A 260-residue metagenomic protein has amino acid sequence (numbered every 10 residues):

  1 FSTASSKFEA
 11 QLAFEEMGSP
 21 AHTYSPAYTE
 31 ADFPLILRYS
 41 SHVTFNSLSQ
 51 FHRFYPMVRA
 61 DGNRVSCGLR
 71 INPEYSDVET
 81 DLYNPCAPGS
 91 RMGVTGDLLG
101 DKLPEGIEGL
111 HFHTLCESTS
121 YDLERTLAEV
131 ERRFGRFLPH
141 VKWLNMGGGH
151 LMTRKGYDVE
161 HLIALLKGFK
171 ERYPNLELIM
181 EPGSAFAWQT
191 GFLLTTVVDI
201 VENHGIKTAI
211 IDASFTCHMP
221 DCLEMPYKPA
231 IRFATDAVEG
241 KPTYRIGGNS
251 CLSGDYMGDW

Functional and structural regions predicted by a protein language model:
F1-W143, Y157, L165-G168, R172: Active-site-proximal beta-alpha core segment in soluble small-molecule metabolic enzymes
E9, Y28, Q50, E74 (+6 more regions): Short, glycine-/Ser/Thr-/acidic-enriched flexible segments
E74, L99, L115, T153-K155 (+3 more regions): Residues at secondary-structure transition points
T114-L115, L144-T153, P182-A185: Glycine-rich beta-strand-to-loop/alpha-helix junction loops that act as flexible
S120-R125, T153-I163, Q189-T195, W260: Short glycine/threonine-rich loop-to-helix capping motif typified by GTGT followed within a few residues by an Asp-Pro
L165, M180-W260: Charged (often Lys/Glu-rich) extended helix/loop segments that serve as interaction or gating elements
N175: Substrate-binding and catalytic surfaces of secreted/luminal carbohydrate-active proteins
